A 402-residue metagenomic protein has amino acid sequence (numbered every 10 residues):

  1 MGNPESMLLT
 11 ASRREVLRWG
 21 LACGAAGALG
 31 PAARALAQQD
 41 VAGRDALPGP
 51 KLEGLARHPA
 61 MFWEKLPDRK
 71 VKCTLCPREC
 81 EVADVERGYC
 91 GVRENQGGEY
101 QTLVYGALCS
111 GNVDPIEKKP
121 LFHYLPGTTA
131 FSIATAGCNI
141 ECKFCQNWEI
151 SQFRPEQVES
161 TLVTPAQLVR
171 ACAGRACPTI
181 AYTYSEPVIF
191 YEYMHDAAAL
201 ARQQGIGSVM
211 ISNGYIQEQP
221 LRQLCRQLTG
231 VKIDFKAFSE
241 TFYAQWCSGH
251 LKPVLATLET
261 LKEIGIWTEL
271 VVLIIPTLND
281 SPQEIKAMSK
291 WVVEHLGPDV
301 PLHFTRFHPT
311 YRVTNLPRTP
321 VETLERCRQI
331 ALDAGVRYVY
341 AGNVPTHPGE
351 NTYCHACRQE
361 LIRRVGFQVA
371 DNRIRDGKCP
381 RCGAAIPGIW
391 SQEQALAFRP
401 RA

Functional and structural regions predicted by a protein language model:
G2-G24: N-terminal secretory signal peptides and thylakoid transit peptides that target proteins across membranes
M7-L9, D45-K72, R78-A134, E149-Q152 (+3 more regions): N-terminal [4Fe-4S]-dependent radical SAM core
L17-K65, G88-S110, W291-H355: A broadly conserved sequence feature marking short terminus-proximal activation segments in nucleic acid-centric
C73, C142, C354, C379-C382: Short cysteine-rich clusters marking metal-coordination/redox-active sites
N95-G230, A397-A402: Conserved Radical SAM active-site core
L162-E322, C327: Conserved AdoMet/S-adenosylmethionine-binding subsite of the radical SAM
F367-I374: Short linker/helix segments within small regulatory modules
A384-L396: Short metal-binding segments enriched for Cys and/or His
